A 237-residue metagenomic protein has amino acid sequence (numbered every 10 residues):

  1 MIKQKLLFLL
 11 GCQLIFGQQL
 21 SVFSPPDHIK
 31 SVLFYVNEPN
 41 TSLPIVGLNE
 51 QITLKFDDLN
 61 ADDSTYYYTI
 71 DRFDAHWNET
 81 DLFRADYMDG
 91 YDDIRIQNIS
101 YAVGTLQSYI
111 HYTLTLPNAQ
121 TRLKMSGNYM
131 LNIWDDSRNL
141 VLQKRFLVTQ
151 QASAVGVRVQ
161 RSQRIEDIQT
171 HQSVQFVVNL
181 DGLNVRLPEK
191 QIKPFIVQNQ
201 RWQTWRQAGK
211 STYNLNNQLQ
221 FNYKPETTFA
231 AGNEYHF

Functional and structural regions predicted by a protein language model:
M1-Q19: Bacterial Sec-dependent N-terminal signal peptides
P26-R72, D167-L180: Contiguous beta-strand segments within globular domains
D62-G90, R186-G209: Extended low-complexity, serine/threonine- and proline-enriched intrinsically disordered segments
Y68-I70, G127-W134, Y223-F237: Short, aromatic- and glycine-rich surface loops/edge beta-strands on solvent-exposed regions
A75-W77, T121-R122, W134-V141, R201-W202: Short acidic/polar inter-strand loop motif in beta-rich domains
R95-N98, V103-P117, N214-H236: Aromatic sugar-binding surface patches on proteins that engage polysaccharides or sugar-phosphate polymers
L106-W134: Ligand-binding face of N-terminal immunoglobulin V-set domains in extracellular IgSF glycoproteins
V148-H171: Low-complexity, Pro/Ser/Thr- and charge-rich linker/hinge segments at domain boundaries
